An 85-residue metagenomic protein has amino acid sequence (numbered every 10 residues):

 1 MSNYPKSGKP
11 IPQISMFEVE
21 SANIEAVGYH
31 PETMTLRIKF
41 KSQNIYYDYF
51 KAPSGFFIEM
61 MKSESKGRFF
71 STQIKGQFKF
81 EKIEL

Functional and structural regions predicted by a protein language model:
S2-L85: Acidic/histidine-enriched, beta-strand-rich ligand/metal-binding domains
